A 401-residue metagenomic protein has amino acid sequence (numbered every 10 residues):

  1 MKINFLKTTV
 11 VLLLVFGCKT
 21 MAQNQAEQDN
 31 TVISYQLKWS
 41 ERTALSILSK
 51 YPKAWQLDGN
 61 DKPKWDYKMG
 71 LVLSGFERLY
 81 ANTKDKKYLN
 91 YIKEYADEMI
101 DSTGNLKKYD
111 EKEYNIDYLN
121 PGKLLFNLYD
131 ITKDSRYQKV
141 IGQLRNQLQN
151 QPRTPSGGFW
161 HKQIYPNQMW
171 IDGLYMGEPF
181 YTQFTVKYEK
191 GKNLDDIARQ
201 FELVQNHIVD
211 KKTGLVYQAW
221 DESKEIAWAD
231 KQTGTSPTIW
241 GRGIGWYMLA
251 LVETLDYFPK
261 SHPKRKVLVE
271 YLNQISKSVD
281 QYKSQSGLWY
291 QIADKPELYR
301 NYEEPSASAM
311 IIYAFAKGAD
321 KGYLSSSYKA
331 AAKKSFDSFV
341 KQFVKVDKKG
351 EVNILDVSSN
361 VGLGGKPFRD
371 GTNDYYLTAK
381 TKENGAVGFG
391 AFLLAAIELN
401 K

Functional and structural regions predicted by a protein language model:
M1-E27: Bacterial Sec-dependent N-terminal signal peptides
Q28-K68, N82-L89, E98-I116, N120-G122 (+5 more regions): CBM-like carbohydrate-recognition segments
Q36-Q56, N90-K108, K139-G158, L194-A227 (+2 more regions): Long, well-ordered core segments of solenoidal/helical folds
L73, Y80, Y129, T185 (+5 more regions): Alpha-solenoid repeat junctions
T83, F184-D195, T254-K266, G318-S327: Inter-helical turn/loop segments and adjacent helix faces that build the functional surface of alpha-helical bundle
F159-Y165, W220-S223, Y290-E297: Short linear capping/connector segments at secondary-structure termini
D172-K187: Acidic/serine-rich, low-complexity amphipathic helices located in mid- to C-terminal regulatory regions
M248-P296, R300: Oxyanion-binding "anion nests"
